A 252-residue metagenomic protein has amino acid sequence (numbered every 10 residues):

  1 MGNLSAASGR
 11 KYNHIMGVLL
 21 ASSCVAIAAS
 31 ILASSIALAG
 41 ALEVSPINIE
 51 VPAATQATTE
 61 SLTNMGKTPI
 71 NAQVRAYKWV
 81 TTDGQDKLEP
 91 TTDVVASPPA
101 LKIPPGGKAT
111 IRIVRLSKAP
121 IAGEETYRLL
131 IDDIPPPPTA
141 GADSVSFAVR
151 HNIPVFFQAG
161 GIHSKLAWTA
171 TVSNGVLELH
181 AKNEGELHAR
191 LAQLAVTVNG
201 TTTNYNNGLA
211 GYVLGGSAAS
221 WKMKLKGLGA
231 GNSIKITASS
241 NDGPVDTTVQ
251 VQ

Functional and structural regions predicted by a protein language model:
M1-G17: N-terminal secretory signal peptides that target proteins for export/translocation
S34-I36: N-terminal signal peptide c-region/cleavage motif recognized by signal peptidases
A39-M65, H163-S173, A210: Beta-sheet-dominated interaction scaffolds and their linkers
S61, N71-R75, T110-R112, R128-L130 (+1 more regions): Soluble periplasmic/extracytoplasmic beta-strand elements of cell-envelope proteins
L62-G66, H180-G185: Asparagine-centered strand-capping/turn motif at beta-strand->loop junctions
T68-A76, H188-L194: Short, hydrophobic/aromatic beta-strand segments
D86-A119, T202-G229: Intrinsically disordered, low-complexity Pro/Gly/Ser/Thr-rich segments with frequent PxxP/GP/PP motifs and embedded
L116-S164, L228-Q252: Terminal connector regions
